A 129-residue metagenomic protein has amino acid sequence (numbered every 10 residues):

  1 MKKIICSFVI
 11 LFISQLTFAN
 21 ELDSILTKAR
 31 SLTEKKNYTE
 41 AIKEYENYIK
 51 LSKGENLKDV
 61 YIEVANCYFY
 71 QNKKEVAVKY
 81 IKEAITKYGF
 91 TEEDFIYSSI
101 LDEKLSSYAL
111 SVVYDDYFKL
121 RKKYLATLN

Functional and structural regions predicted by a protein language model:
S52, Y88-G89, R121, L128: Alpha-helical junction/boundary sensor with strong preference for TPR arrays
D59-C67, T91-K119: TPR/TPR-like alpha-solenoid helical repeat scaffolds
